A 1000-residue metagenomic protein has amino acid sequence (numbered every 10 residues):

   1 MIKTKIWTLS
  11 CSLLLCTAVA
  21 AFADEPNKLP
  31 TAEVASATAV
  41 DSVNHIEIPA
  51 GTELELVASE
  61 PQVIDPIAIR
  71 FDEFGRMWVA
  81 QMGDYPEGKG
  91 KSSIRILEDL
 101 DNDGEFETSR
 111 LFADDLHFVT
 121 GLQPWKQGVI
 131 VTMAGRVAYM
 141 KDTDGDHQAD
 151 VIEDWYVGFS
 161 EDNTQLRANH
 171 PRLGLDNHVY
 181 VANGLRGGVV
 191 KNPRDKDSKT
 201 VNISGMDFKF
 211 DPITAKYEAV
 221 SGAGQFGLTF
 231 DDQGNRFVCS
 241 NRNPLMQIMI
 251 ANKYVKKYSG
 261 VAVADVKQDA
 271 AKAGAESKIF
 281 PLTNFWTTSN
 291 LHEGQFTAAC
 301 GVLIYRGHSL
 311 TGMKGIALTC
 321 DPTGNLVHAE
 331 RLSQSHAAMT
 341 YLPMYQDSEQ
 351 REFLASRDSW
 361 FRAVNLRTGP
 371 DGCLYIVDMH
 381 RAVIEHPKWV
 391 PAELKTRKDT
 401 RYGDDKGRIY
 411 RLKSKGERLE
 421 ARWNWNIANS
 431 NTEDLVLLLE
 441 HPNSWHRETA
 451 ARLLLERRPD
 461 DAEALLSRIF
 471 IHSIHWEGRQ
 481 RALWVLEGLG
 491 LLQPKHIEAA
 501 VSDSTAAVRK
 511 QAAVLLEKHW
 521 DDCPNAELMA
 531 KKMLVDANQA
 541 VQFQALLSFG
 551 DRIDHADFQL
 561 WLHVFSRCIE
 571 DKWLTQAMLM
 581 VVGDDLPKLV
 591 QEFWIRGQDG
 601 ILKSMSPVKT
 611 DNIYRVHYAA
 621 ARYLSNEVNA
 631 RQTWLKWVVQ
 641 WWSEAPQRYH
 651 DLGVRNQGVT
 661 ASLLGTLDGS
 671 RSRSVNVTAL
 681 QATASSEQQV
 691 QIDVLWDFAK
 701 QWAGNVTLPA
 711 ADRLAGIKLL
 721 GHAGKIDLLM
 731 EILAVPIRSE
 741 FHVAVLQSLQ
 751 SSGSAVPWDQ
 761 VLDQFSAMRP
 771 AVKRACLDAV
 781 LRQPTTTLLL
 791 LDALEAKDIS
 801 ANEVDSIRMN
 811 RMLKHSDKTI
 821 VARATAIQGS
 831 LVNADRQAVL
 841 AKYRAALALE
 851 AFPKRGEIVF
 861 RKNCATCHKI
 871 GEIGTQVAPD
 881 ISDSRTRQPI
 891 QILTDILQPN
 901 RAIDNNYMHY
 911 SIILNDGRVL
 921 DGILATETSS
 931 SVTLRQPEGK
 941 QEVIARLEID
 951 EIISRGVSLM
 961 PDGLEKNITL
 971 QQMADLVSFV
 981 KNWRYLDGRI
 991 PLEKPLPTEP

Functional and structural regions predicted by a protein language model:
M1-I6: Positively charged n-region of N-terminal signal peptides that target proteins for export
T8-A18: Bacterial N-terminal signal peptides
A23-L437, W445-H446, L453-L455, A526 (+3 more regions): Beta-propeller domains with acidic blade repeats across secreted/periplasmic ectodomains and cytosolic WD/CNH propellers
V57, G128-V129, G135, A482 (+7 more regions): C-terminal capping alpha-helices of c-type cytochrome domains
G301, C373, R408, L465 (+10 more regions): C-type cytochrome heme c attachment motif
H328-A329, R447-E448, L790, E927 (+1 more regions): Beta-strand-rich binding/interaction modules
D399-D405, L412-V859, S884-T886, N915 (+1 more regions): Long, ordered, helix-rich scaffold segments
L777, L781, K797-S816, A822 (+3 more regions): Axial heme c-ligation environment in periplasmic c-type cytochrome domains
